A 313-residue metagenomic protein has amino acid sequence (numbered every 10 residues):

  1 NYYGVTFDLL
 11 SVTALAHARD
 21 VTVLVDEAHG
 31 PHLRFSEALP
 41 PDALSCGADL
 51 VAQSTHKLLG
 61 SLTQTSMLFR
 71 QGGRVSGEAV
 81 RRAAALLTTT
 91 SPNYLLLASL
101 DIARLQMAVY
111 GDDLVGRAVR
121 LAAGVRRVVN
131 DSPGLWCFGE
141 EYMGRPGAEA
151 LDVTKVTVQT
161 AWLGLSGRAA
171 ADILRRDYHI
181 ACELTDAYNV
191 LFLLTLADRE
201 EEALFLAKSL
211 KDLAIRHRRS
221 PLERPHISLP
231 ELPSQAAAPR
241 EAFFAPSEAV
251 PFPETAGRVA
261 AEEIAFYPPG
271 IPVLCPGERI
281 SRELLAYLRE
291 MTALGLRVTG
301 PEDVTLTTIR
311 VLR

Functional and structural regions predicted by a protein language model:
N1-E141: Conserved PLP-enzyme active-site core in the AAT-like
A38, R82, P269, A293 (+1 more regions): Residue-level signal for pocket-adjacent positions within structured domains
G60-L62, Y94, A150, D186 (+1 more regions): A short, structural micro-pattern
A85, D101, L105, A123 (+4 more regions): Short amphipathic alpha-helical surface patches that mediate protein-protein
G124-G300: Conserved C-terminal alpha-helix-loop-beta "cap" of PLP-dependent enzymes that closes/shapes the active-site mouth
R297-R313: Charge-dense polyanion-binding interfaces
